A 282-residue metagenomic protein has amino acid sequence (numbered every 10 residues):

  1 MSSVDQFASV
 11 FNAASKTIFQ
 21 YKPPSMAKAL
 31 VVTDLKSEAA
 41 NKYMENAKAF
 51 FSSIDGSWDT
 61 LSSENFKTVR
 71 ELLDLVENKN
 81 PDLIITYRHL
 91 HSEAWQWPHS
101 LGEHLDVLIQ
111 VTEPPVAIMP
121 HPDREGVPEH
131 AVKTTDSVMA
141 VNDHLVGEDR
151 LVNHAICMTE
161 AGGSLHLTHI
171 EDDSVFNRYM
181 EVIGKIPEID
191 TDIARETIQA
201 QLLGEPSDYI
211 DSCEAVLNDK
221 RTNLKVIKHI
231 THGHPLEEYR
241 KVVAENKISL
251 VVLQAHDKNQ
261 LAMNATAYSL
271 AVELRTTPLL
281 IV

Functional and structural regions predicted by a protein language model:
M1-E64, T134-E196, N218-R221: Small/aliphatic-rich secondary-structure junction motif
S37-E45, G102, L203, S207-D211: Short, surface-exposed alpha-helical segments at coil->helix boundaries
S63-E71, I230-L236: Charged docking surfaces used in two-component/phosphorelay signaling
L73-P128, K241-V282: Gly/Ser-rich helix-loop-strand patches that form or flank binding pockets for ribonucleotide-derived cofactors
T112, I210-I227: A structural motif corresponding to the C-terminal end of an alpha-helix and its immediate exit/capping segment
E129, N177-M180, R240-K241: Short, well-ordered secondary-structure micro-motifs
T197-L203: Low-complexity, serine/threonine/proline-enriched polar segments
Y209-V216, H232-A244: A short, acidic, amphipathic alpha-helical segment used as a generic capping/interface helix at domain edges
